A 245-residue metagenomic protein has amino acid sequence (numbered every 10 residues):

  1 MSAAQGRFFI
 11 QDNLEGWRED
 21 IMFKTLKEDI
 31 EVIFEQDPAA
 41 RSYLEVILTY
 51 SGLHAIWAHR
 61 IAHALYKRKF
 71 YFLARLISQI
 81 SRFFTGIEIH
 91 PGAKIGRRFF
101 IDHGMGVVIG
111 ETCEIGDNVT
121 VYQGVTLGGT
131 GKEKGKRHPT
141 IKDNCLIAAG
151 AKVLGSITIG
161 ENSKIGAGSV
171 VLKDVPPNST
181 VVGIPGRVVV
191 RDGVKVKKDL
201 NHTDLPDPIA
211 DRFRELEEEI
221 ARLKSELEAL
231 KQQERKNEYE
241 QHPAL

Functional and structural regions predicted by a protein language model:
A4-Q5, T85: Generic structural motif recognizing short loop/turn segments at the entrances and edges of beta-strands
Q5-G6, E15, I115, I159: Feature targets compositionally biased, intrinsically disordered low-complexity regions with long contiguous runs
G6-I80, V196-L245: Terminal amphipathic alpha-helical/low-complexity segments used for targeting or macromolecular assembly
R82-V189: Structural signal for interior beta-strand "rungs" in well-ordered beta-sheet cores of soluble enzyme domains
